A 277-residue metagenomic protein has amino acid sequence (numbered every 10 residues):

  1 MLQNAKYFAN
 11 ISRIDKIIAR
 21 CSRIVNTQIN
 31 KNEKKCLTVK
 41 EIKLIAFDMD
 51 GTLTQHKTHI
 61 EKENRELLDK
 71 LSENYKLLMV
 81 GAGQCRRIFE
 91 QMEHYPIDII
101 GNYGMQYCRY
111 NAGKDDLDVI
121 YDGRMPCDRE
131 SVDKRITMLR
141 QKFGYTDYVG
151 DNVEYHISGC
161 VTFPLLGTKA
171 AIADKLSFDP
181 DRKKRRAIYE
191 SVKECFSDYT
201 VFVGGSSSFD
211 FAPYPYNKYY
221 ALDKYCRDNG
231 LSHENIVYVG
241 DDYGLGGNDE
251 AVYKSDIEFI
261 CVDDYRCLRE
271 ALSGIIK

Functional and structural regions predicted by a protein language model:
F8-I11, I18-A19, N26-I29: Short terminal hydrophobic/aromatic SLiMs and anchors at protein ends
K40-E41, I60, A212-Y214, K218-K277: Mg2+-dependent phosphoryl-transfer enzymes with acidic/Ser/Thr/Gly-rich catalytic loops
E41-T58, D249: Asp-based phosphoryl-transfer active-site loop
T58-G150: Active-site phosphate-binding/coordination module
K142, D147-V237, L245-N248: Conserved acidic, metal-coordinating active-site core of Asp-based, Mg2+-dependent phosphoryl-transfer enzymes
